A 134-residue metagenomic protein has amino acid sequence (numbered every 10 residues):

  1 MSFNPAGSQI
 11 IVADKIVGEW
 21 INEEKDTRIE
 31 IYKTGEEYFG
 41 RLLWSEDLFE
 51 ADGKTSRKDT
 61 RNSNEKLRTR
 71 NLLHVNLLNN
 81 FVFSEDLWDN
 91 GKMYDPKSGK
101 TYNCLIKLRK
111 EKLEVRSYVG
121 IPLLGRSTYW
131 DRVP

Functional and structural regions predicted by a protein language model:
M1-I11: Bacterial Sec-dependent N-terminal signal peptides
D14-R28, L42, D89-G91, W130-D131: Tryptophan-anchored aromatic micro-motifs
N22-F39, L43-R61, E65-F83, K107: Short, solvent-exposed loop/hinge segments that bridge or flank secondary-structure elements
K25-R28, G99-N103, L124-R126: Short, surface-exposed coil-to-beta transition loops
E37, E46-L48, P96-K97, I121-L123: Short, surface-exposed beta-strand-loop junctions and turns on beta-sheet-rich folds
Y38, W88-D89, L113-V115: Hydrophobic residues embedded in beta-strands of well-ordered beta-sheets
M93-S117: Acidic, glycine-rich flexible loop segments
K110-K112, G120-P134: Edge beta-strand at a domain terminus
